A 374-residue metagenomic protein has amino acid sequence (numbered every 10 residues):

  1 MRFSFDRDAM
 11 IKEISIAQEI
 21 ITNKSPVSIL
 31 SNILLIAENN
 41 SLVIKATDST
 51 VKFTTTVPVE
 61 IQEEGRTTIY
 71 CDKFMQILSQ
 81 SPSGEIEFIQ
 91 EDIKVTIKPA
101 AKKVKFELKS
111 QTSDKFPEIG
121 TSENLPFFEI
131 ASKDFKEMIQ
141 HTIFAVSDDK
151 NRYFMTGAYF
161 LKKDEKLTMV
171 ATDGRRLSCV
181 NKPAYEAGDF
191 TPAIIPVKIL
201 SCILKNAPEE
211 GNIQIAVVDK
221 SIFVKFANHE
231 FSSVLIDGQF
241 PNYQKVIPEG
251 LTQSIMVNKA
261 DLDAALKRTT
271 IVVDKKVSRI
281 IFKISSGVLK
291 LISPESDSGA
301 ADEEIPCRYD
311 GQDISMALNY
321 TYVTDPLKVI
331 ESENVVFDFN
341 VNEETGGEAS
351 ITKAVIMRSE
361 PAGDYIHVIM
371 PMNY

Functional and structural regions predicted by a protein language model:
M1-Y374: Structural preference for solvent-exposed beta-strand-turn elements and adjacent flexible terminal/loop segments within
